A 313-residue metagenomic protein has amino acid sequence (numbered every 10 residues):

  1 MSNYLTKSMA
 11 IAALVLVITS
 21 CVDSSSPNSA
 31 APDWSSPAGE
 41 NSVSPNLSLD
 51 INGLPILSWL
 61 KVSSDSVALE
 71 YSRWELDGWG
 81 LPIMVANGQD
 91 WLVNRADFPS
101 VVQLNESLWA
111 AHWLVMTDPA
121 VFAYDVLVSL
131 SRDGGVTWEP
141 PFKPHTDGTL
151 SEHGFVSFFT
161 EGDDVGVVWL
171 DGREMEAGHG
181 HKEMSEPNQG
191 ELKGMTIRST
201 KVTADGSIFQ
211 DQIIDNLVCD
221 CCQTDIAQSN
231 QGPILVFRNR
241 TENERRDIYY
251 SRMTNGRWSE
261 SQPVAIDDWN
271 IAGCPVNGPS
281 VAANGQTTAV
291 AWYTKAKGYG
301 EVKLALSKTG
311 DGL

Functional and structural regions predicted by a protein language model:
M1-M9: Bacterial N-terminal signal peptides that target proteins for export
I18-S20: C-terminal motif of bacterial Sec signal peptides marking the signal peptidase cleavage site
V22-L313: Extracellular, repeat-based ectodomains that mediate carbohydrate processing or recognition
